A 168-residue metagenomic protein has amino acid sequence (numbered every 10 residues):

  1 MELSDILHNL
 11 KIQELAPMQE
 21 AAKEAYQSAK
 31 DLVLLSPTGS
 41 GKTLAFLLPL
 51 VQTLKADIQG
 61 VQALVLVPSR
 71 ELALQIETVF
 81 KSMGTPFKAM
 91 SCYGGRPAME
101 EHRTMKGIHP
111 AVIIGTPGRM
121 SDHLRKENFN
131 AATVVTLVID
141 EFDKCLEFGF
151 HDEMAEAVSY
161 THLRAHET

Functional and structural regions predicted by a protein language model:
M1-V33: Conserved pre-motif I regulatory segment
E24-Q27, L44-D57: Walker A/P-loop NTP-binding motif
Q27-K30, I58-V61, T85-F87, K106-P110 (+2 more regions): Short loop/turn elements that form and flank the Walker-type P-loop nucleotide-binding site in RecA-like NTPase cores
D31-F46: Walker A/P-loop
G60-G115, R119-D122: Conserved nucleic-acid-binding Ia/Ib motif block in the N-terminal RecA-like helicase ATPase lobe
N128-A157: SF2 helicase catalytic motif II
T161-T168: Conserved small/polar residues in nucleotide/adenosyl-binding loops
